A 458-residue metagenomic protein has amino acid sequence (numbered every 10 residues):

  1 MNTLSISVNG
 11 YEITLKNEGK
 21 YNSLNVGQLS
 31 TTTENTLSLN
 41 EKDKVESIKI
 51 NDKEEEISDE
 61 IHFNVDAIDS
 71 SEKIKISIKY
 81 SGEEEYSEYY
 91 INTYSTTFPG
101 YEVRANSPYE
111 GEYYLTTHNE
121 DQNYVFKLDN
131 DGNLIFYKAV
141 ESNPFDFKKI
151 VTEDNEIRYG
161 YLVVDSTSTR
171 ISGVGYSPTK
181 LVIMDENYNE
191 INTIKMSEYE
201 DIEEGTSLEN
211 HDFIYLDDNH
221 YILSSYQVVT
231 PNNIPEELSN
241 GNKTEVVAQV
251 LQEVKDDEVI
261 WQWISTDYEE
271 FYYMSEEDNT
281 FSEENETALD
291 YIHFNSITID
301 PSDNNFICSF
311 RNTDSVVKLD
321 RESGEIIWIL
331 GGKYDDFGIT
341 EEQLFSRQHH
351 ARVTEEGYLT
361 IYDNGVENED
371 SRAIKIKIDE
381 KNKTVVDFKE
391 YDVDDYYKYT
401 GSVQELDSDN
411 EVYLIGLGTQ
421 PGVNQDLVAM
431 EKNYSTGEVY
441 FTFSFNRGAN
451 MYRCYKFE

Functional and structural regions predicted by a protein language model:
M1-P99: Beta-rich interaction/scaffold domains
Y90-E458: Histidine-/acidic-rich catalytic cores in large beta-rich domains
